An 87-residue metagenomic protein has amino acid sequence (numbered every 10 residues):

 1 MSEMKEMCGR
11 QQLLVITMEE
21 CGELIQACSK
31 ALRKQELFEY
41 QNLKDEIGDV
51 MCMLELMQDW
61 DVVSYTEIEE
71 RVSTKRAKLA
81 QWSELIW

Functional and structural regions predicted by a protein language model:
M1-I47, M51-W87: Flexible "arm" and connector segments at domain edges
